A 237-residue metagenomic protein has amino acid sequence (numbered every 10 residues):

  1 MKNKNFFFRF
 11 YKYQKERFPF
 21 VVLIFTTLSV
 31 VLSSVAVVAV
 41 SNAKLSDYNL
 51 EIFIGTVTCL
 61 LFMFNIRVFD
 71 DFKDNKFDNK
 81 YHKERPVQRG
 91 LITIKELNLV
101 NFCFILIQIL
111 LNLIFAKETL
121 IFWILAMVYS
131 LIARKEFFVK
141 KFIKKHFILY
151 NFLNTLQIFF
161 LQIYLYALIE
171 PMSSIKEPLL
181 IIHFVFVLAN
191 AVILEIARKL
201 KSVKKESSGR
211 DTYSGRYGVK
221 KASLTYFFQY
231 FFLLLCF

Functional and structural regions predicted by a protein language model:
M1-D71, K141-K145, N154-Q157, L161: Topogenic membrane-insertion module of multi-pass membrane proteins
K2-K12, D70-R89, E195-S223: Cytosolic, membrane-interface loops and tails of multi-pass inner-membrane proteins
F8-K15, V21, E96-E170: Intramembrane alpha-helical segments
L28-S33, Q88-L91, L149-A167, S214-K221: Small-residue-rich segments of transmembrane alpha-helices in multi-pass membrane proteins, especially helix faces
S33-G55, I107-I121, F160-V185, L235-F237: Helix-coil boundary and interhelical linker segments in multi-pass alpha-helical membrane proteins
L60-F69, M127-V139, F159-Y164, F184-K204: Transmembrane alpha-helical segments that form the membrane-embedded catalytic/substrate-channel core of multi-pass
F72-N75, V139-L149, S173-S174, L200-K205: A cytosolic-side transmembrane-helix exit/cap motif
Y81-I124, Y217-F237: Multi-pass membrane catalytic core of lipid/isoprenoid biosynthesis enzymes
